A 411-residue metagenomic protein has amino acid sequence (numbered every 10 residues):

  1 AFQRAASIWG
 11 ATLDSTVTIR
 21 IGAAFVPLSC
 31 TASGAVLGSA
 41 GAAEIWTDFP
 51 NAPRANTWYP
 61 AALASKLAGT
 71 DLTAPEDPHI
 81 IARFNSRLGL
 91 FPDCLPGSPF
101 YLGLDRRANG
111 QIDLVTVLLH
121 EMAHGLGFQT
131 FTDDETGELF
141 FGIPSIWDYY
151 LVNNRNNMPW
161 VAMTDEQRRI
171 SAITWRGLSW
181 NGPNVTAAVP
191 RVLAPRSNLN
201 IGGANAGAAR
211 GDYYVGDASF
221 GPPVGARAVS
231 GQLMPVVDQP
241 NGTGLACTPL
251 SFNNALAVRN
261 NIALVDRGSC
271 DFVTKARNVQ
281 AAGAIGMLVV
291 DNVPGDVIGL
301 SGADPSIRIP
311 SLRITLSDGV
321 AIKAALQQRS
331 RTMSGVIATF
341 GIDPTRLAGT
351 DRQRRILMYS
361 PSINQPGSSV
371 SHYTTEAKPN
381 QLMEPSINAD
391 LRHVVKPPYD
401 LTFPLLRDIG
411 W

Functional and structural regions predicted by a protein language model:
A1-L119, H124-N198, Q327-W411: Extracellular zinc-dependent metalloprotease catalytic-domain scaffold
G182, T186-P361: Structured lumen-facing ectodomains of secretory-pathway proteins
